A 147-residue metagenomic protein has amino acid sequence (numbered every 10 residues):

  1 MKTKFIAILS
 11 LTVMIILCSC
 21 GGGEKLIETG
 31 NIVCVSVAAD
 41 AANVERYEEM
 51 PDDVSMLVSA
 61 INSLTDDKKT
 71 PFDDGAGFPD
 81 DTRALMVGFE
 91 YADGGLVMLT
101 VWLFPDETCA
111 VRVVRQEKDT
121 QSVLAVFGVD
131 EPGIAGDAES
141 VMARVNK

Functional and structural regions predicted by a protein language model:
M1-S19: Sec-dependent bacterial lipoprotein signal peptides
C20-K147: Function-determining sites in protein domains
